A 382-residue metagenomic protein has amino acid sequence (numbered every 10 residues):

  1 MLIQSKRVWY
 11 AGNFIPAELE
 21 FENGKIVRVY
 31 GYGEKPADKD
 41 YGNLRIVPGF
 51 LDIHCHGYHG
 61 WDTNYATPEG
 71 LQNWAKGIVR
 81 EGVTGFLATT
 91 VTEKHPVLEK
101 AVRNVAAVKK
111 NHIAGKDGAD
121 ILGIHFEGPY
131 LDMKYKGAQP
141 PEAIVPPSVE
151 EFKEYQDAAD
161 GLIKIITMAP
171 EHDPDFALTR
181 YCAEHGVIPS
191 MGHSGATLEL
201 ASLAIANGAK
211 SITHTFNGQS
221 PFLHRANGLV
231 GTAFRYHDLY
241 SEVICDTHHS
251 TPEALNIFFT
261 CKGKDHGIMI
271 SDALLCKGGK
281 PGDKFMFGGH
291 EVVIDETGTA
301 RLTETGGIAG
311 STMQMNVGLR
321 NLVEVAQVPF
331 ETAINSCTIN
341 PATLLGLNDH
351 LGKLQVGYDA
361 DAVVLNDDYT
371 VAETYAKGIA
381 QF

Functional and structural regions predicted by a protein language model:
M1-E34, Y375, A380: N-terminal metal-binding scaffold of metallo-dependent hydrolase/deaminase domains
M1-S5, G33-K76: Replace "His-x-His-based motif
H56, Q72-N104, G118-D132, A159-E171 (+3 more regions): Divalent metal-dependent hydrolysis catalytic cores, especially in the metallo-beta-lactamase
G57-A66, L87-V97, G218-F234: Active-site loop-to-helix "anion-binding N-cap" substructures in soluble metabolic enzymes
G57-E69, A138-V145, I188-G192: Active-site mouth loops of central-metabolism enzymes
K76-L87, M133-D160, L203-T215, A226-Y240 (+1 more regions): Active-site gating loops and adjacent loop-to-helix segments of metal-dependent hydrolytic enzymes
K153, D157-P281: Active-site core of metal-dependent hydrolases
G231-S241, F259-S271, K277-Y358, A362-L365: His/Asp/Glu-enriched, well-ordered alpha-helical/loop segment that forms or immediately abuts the divalent-metal
